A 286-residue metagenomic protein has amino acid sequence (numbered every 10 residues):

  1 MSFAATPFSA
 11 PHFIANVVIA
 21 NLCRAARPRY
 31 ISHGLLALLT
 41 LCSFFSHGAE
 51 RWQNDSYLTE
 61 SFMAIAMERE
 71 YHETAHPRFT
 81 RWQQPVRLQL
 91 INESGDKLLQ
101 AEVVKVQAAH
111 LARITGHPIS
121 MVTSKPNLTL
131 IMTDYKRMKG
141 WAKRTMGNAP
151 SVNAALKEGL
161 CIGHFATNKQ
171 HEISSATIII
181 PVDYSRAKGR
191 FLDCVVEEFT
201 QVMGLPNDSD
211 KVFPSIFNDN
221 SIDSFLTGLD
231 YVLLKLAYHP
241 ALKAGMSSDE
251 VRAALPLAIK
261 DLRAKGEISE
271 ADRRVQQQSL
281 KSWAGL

Functional and structural regions predicted by a protein language model:
M1-P28: N-terminal secretory signal peptides that target proteins for export/translocation
I31-A37: Sec-dependent signal peptide recognition, specifically the positively charged N-region followed immediately by
L36, S46-H47: Cleavable N-terminal signal peptides
L41-F45: N-terminal signal peptide c-region/cleavage motif recognized by signal peptidases
G48-R87, S94-D96, T115, G159-A166 (+1 more regions): Disordered inhibitory propeptide/activation segment of secreted metzincin zinc metalloprotease zymogens, centered on
H72, N153-G189, P206-L286: Metalloprotease/metallohydrolase-associated module, dominated by Zn2+-dependent proteases
R78-Q89, D208-V212, F217: N-terminal export/assembly leaders
S94, Q100-V196, Q201-V202, P206-V212: Metzincin-family zinc-dependent endopeptidase catalytic domain
